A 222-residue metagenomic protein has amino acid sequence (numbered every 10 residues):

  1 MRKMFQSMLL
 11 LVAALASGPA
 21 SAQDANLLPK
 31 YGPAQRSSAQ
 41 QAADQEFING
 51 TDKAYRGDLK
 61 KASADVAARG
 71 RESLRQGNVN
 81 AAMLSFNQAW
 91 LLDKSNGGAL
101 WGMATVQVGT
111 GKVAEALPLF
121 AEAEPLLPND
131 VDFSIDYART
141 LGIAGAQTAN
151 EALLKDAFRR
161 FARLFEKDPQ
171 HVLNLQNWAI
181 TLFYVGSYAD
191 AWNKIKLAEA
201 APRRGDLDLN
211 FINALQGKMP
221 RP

Functional and structural regions predicted by a protein language model:
M1-M8: Bacterial N-terminal signal peptides that target proteins for export
S17-P19: N-terminal signal peptide c-region/cleavage motif recognized by signal peptidases
S21-Q76: N-terminal leader/linker segments that initiate helical-solenoid repeat arrays
S37-E46, L74-M83, G111-A114, N150-F158: Helix-turn-helix repeat elements of alpha-solenoid scaffolds
A68, G102-M103, D136-Y137, N177 (+1 more regions): Canonical tetratricopeptide repeat
R71, G77, G111-K112, A138 (+3 more regions): Short coil/turn linking the two alpha-helices of tandem helical-hairpin repeats
G97-L173: Alpha-helical adaptor scaffolds
